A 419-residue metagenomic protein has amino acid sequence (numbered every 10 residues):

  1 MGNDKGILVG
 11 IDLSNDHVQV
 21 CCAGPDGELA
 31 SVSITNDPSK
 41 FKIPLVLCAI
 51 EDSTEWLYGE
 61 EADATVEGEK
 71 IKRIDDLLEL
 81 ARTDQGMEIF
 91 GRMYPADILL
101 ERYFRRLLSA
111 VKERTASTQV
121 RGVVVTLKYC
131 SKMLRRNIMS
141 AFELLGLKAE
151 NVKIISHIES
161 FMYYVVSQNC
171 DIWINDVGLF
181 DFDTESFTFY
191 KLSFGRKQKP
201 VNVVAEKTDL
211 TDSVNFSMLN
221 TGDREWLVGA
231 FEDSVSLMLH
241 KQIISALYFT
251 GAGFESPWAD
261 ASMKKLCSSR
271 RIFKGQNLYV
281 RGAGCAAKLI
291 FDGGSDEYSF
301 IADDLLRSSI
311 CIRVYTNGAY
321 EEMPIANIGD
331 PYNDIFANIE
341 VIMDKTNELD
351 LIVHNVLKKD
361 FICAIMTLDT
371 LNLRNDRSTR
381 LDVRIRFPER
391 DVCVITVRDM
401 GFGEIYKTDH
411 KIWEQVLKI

Functional and structural regions predicted by a protein language model:
M1-G86, E143, N151-I154, M366-L368 (+1 more regions): Early-domain small/polar-rich strand-loop-helix modules and first-structured segments of the mature chain
M1-L8, K148-G178, L278-S299, R374-D376: Conserved phosphate-binding catalytic cores of ATP/NTP-utilizing and phosphoryl-transfer enzymes
D4, G10-H17, D171-T188, S193-G195 (+3 more regions): A short acidic Gly-Thr/Ser loop motif
V18, K42-T54, F194-E232, A286 (+1 more regions): Glycine-rich phosphate-binding loop plus the immediately following alpha-helix
T35-T126, T211-E232: Conserved phosphate-binding loops in N-terminal lobes of ATP-dependent enzymes of the actin/Hsp70/sugar-kinase
V124-L134, S236-K264, G275: Glycine-rich phosphate-binding loops at beta-strand->alpha-helix junctions
V125, M133, S140-G229: Small-residue (GG/TT-enriched) beta-loop-alpha framework at ligand/catalytic clefts
L278, C285-T370, N375-D376, R380: Acidic, glycine/GT-rich loop-and beta-edge segments that sit at the periphery of enzyme/chaperone cores
